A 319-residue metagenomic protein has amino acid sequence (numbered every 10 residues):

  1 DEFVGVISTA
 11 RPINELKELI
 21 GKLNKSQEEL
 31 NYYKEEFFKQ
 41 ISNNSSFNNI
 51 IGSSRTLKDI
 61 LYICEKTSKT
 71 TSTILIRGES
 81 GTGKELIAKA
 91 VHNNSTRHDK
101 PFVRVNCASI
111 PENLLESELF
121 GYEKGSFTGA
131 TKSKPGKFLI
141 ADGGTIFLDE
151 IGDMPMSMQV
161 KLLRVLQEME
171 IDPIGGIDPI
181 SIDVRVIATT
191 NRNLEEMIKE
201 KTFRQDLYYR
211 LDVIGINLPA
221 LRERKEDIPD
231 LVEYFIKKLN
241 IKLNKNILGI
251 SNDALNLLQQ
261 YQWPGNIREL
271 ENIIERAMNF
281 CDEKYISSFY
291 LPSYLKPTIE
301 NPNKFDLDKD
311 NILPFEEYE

Functional and structural regions predicted by a protein language model:
D1, I7-A10: Sensory-domain boundary capping and coupling elements
N14-T73, R77: Flexible nucleotide-interacting loop at or near the entrance of a catalytic core
R55, R97-K100, G175-R185, R192-N303 (+1 more regions): Nucleotide-binding/hydrolysis machinery
Y62-G129, L139-P155, A220-K225, I273: Conserved post-Walker A coupling segment in P-loop NTPases
I63, Y122, K161, V165 (+1 more regions): Conserved helical "switch/dimer-interface" subregion of ABC/ABC-like ATPase nucleotide-binding domains
V103, S133-G143, F147, P155-K161 (+2 more regions): AAA+/SF3 P-loop NTPase mechanochemical coupling elements
G125-K132, E168-P173, E196: Short gly/ser/thr-rich secondary-structure transition/capping motifs
D306-E319: Bacterial C-terminal helix-turn-helix
